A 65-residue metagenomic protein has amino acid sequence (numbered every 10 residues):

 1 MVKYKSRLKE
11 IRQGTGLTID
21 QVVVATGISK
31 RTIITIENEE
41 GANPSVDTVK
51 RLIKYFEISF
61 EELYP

Functional and structural regions predicted by a protein language model:
M1-G14: A short, Lys/Arg-rich alpha-helix, primarily the initiator
S6, G16-L17, P44-D47: Residue-level signal for the short linker/turn that defines the boundary of a DNA-recognition helix
L8, V22, I33-I36, L63: Conserved hydrophobic/aromatic packing and binding residues within compact polymer-binding modules
K9, D20, K50: Short glycine-/small-residue-rich flexible loop motifs, especially phosphate/cofactor-binding loops
R12, V23, I53: The alpha-helix within a helix-turn-helix
L17-D20, I28: Serine/threonine-rich, low-complexity intrinsically disordered segments
G27, D47-E62: DNA major-groove recognition helix of helix-turn-helix/homeodomain DNA-binding modules
I28-N43: Recognition helix of helix-turn-helix/homeodomain-like DNA-binding domains that insert into the DNA major groove
